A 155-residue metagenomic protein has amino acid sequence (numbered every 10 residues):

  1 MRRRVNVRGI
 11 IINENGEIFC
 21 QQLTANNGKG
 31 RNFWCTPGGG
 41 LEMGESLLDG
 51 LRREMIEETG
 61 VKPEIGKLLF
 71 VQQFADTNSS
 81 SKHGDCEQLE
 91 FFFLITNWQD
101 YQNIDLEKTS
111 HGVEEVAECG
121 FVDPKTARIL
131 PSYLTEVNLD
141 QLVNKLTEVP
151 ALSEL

Functional and structural regions predicted by a protein language model:
M1, G30-F33, K82-L89, H111-V116: A generic structural micro-feature
M1-C35, N97: N-terminal strand-loop-strand
I12-E17, E42, V71-D76, L94-Q102: Short, charged/polar surface micro-motifs in flexible loops or helix N-caps
I18, Q88-E90, C119: Structural motif
T36-L69: The catalytic Nudix box helix
D76-D105, L142: Active-site-adjacent beta-strand/loop module that shapes the phosphate/pyrophosphate-binding cleft
D105-L139: NUDIX/MutT-family hydrolases
S132-L155: Charged phosphate-binding loop/patch that engages nucleotide di/tri-phosphates or the phosphate backbone of nucleic
